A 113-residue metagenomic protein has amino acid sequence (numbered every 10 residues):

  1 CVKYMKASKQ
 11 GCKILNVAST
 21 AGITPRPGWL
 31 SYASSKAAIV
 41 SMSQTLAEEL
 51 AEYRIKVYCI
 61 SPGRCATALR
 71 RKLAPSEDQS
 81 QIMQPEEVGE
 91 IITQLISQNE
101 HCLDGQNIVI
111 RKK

Functional and structural regions predicted by a protein language model:
C1-K13: A short helix-coil junction within the Rossmann-fold of NAD(P)-dependent oxidoreductases
K3, A47-E49: Alpha-helical segment proximal to the catalytic Tyr-Lys
L15, V57-I60, R70: Hydrophobic structural elements of the Rossmann-like NAD(P)H-binding subdomain that define the short-chain
S19: Residue(s) in the substrate-gating loop at a strand-loop-helix junction that position the organic substrate next
T24-L30: Active-site loop immediately N-terminal to the catalytic Tyr-X3-Lys motif of short-chain dehydrogenase/reductase
Y32, V40: Catalytic tyrosine of NAD(P)H-dependent dehydrogenase/reductases that use a Tyr as the general acid/base
S35: Active-site helix of classical SDR
C59-I60, T67, S76-K113: C-terminal helical subdomain
